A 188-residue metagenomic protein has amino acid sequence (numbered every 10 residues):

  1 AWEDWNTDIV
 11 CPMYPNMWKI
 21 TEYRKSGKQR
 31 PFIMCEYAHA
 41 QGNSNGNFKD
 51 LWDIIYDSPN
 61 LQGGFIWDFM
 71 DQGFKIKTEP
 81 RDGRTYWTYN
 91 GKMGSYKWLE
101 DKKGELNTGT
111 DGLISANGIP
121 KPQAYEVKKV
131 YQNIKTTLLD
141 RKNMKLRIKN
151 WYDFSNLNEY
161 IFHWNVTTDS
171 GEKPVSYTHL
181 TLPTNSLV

Functional and structural regions predicted by a protein language model:
A1-N143, R147, W151-N158, H163 (+1 more regions): Extended substrate-binding grooves/exosites of carbohydrate-active enzymes
E172-Y177: Low-complexity "stalk/linker" and mucin-like segments enriched in Ser/Thr/Pro/Ala/Gly
T178-T184: Conserved small/polar residues in nucleotide/adenosyl-binding loops
